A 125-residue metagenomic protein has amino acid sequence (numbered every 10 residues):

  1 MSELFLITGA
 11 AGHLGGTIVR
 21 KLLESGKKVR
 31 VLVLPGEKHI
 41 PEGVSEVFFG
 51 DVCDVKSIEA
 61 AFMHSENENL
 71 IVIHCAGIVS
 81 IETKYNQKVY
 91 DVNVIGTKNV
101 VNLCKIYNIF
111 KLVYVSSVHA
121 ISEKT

Functional and structural regions predicted by a protein language model:
S2, E66-L70, I109: Local beta-strand N-terminus motif with an aromatic residue
E3-S25: N-terminal Rossmann NAD(P)H-binding glycine-rich loop of SDR-like oxidoreductase domains
L4, K28-V29, F110-K111: Residues at the starts of beta-strands that form the adenosine-phosphate
T8, L32, V72-A76, L112-V118: SDR active-site strand-loop-helix element
K27-E37: Conserved glycine-rich Rossmann-like NAD(P)H-binding loop of the short-chain dehydrogenase/reductase
E37-P41, S45-I95, L103, E123: NAD(P)H-binding glycine-rich loop region in Rossmannoid oxidoreductase-like domains and their noncatalytic homologs
I95-T125: Conserved Rossmann-fold NAD(P)-dependent oxidoreductase catalytic core, especially the SDR/UDP-sugar
